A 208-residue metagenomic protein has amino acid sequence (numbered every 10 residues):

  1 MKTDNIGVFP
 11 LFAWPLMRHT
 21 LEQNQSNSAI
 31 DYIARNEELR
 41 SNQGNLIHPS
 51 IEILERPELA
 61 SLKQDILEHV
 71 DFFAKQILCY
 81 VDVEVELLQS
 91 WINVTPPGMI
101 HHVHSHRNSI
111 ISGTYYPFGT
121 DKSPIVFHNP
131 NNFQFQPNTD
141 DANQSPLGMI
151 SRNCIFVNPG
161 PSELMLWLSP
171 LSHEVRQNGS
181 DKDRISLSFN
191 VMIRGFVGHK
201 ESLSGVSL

Functional and structural regions predicted by a protein language model:
M1-V83, W91, L203-L208: Non-heme Fe(II)/2-oxoglutarate
N5-F9, M165, V175: Karyopherin-beta/Importin-beta family HEAT-repeat alpha-solenoid scaffold
I30, N178, G198-E201: Short conserved micro-motifs at the rims of enzyme active sites and ligand-binding pockets
E58-E86, P96-I111, P117-S123: Active-site region of the double-stranded beta-helix
T95-L166, F196-G205: Catalytic core of non-heme Fe(II) oxygenases with the double-stranded beta-helix
H101-H104, H173-S180: Short beta-strand His + acidic residue motifs that chelate non-heme Fe in jelly-roll/DSBH and cupin folds
S112-Y115, D181-V197: A short hydrophobic beta-strand segment most commonly corresponding to one strand of the jelly-roll/cupin
